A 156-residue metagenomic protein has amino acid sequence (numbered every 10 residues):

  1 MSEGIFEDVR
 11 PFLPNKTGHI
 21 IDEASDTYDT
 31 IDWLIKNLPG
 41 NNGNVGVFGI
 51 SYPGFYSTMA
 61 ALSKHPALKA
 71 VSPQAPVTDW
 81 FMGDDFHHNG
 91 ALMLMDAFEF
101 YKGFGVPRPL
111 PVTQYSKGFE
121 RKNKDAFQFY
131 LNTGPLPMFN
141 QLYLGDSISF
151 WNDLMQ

Functional and structural regions predicted by a protein language model:
M1-K36, F86, L92: Cap/lid segment of the alpha/beta-hydrolase catalytic domain
I5-D8, L62-K64, K69-Q156: Accessory cap/linker subdomain of secreted extracellular hydrolases
F6, Y28, Y52-Y56, Y130: Aromatic side chains
H19, D26-D29, W33-N42, K64-H65 (+2 more regions): Active-site-proximal cofactor/substrate-binding loop regions of enzyme domains
D32-I35, Y52-H65, P76: Short glycine-enriched nucleophile-adjacent loop and the immediately C-terminal alpha-helix near the catalytic center
L38-Y52: Alpha/beta-hydrolase fold nucleophile elbow
V45-F48, T58-A60, S72: Long, contiguous hydrophobic alpha-helical segments, chiefly transmembrane helices and signal peptides
